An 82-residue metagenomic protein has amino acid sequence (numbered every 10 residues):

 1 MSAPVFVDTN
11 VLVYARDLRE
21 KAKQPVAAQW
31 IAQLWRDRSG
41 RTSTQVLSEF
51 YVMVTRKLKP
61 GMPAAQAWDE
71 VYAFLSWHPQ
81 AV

Functional and structural regions predicted by a protein language model:
M1-T42, K57-D69: Short, well-structured N-terminal submotif of metal-dependent ribonuclease cores
V11-L12, E49-M53, A73: A general alpha-helix detector
A22, S48-E49: Short alpha-helical
T44-S48, E70-V82: Acidic catalytic patch
T55-L58, P79: Short alpha-helix boundary/capping elements
